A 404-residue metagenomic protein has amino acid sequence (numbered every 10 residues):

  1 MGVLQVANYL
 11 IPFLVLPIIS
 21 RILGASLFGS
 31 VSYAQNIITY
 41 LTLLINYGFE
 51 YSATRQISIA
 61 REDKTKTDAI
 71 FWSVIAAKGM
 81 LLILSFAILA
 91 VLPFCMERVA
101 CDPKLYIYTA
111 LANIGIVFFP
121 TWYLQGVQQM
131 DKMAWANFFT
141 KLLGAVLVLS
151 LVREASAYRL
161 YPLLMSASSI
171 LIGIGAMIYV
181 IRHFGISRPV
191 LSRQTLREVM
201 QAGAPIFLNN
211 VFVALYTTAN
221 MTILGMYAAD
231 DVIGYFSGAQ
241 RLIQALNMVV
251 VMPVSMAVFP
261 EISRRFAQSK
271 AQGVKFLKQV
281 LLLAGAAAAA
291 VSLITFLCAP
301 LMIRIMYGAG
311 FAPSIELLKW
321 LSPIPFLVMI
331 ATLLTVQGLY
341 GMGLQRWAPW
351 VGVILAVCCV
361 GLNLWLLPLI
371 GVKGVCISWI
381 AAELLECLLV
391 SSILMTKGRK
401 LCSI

Functional and structural regions predicted by a protein language model:
M1-E50, F86, A145, A204-D231 (+7 more regions): Signature of the first transmembrane helix
M1-N8, A34, T39, N46-P93 (+1 more regions): Membrane-water interface segments that mark the loop-to-transmembrane alpha-helix transition
Y33, P103, I107-A110, A134-R182 (+2 more regions): Hydrophobic alpha-helical transmembrane segments
Q35-L43, V213, T217, F236-P260 (+2 more regions): Transmembrane helix-bundle signature of multi-pass secondary active exporters and lipid flippases
N46-E62, A239, I243-Q268, T335-G341: Helix-loop junctions and terminal segments of transmembrane helices in multi-pass membrane transport/translocation
P93-T109, L297-L327, K373: Interfacial segments at transmembrane-helix termini and the short loops linking adjacent helices
P103, I114-A136, P325-V351: Membrane-interface junctions at transmembrane-helix termini in multi-pass inner-membrane proteins
D131, Y158-M165, I174-T217, E261-K275 (+1 more regions): Interhelical loop/hinge segments that connect adjacent transmembrane helices in multipass membrane
